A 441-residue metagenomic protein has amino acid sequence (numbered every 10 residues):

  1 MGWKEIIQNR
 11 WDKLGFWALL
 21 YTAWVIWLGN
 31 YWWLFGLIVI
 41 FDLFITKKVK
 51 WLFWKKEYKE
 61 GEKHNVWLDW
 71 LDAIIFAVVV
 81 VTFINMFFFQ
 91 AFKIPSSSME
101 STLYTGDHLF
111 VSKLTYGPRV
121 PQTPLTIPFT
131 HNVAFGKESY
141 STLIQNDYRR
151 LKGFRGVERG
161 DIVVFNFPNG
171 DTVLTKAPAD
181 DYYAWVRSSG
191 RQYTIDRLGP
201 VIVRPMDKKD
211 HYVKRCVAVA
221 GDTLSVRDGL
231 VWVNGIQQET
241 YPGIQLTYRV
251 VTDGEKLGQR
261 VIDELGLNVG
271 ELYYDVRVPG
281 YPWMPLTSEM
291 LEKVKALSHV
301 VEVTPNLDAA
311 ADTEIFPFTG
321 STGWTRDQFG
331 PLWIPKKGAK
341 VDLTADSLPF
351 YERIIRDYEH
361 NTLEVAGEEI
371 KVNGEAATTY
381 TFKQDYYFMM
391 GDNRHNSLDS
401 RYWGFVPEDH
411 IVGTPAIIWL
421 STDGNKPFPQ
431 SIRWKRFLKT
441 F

Functional and structural regions predicted by a protein language model:
M1-F441: Extended hydrophobic leader/signal-anchor segments used for secretion and membrane insertion
